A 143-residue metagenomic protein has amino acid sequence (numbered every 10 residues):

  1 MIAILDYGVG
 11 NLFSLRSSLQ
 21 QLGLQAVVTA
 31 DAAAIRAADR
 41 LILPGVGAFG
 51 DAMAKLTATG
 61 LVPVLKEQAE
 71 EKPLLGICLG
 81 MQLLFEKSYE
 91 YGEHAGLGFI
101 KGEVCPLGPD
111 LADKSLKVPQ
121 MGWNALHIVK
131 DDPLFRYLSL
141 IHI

Functional and structural regions predicted by a protein language model:
I2-L22: N-terminal beta1-alpha1 ligand-phosphate binding loop
A34-I35, Q68: Structural alpha-helical scaffold elements that stabilize or flank donor/cofactor-binding regions in carbohydrate
A38: An anion/phosphate-binding loop that grips the pyrophosphate of nucleotide cofactors and donors
I42-P44: Structural motif
G47-G122: Cysteine-nucleophile active-site neighborhood
D131-S139: Conserved beta-loop-beta connector loops within the AMP-binding
I141-I143: Conserved small/polar residues in nucleotide/adenosyl-binding loops
